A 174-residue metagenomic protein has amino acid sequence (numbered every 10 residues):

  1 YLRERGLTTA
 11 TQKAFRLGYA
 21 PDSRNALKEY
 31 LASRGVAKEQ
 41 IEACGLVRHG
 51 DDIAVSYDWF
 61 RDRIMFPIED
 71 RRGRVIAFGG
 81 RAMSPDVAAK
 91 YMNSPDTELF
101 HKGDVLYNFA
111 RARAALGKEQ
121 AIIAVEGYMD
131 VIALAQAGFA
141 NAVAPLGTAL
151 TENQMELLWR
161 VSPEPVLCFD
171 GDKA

Functional and structural regions predicted by a protein language model:
Y1, G18, C44: Short acidic/histidine-centered micro-motifs embedded in hydrophobic/aromatic stretches that mark compact functional
Y1-K13: Non-catalytic interaction/clamp surfaces of large macromolecular machines
Q12-S23: Terminal amphipathic helices with adjacent charged low-complexity linkers/tails
S23-P165: Phosphate-handling DNA/RNA-contact segment within nucleic-acid enzymes
P165, D170-A174: Phosphate/diphosphate-binding loops
